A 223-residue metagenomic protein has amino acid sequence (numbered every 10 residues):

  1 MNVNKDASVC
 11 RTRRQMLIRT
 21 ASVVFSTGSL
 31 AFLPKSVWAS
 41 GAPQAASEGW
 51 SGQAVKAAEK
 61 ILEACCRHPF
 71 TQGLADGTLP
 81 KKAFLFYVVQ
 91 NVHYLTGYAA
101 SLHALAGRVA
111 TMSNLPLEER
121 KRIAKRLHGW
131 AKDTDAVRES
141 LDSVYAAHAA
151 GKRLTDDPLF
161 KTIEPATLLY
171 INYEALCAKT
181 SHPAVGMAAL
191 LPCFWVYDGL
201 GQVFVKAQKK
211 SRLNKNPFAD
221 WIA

Functional and structural regions predicted by a protein language model:
M1-Q15, W38: N-terminal secretory signal peptides
V9-C10, A31-G49: C-terminal segment of N-terminal export signals and the immediately downstream linker at the start of the mature
R13-V23: N-terminal export leaders
V24-A31: Bacterial N-terminal signal peptides
P43-T71, T162: Acidic, low-complexity proline/glycine-rich segments
K56-A64, L79-V109, A136, A188-G199: Alpha-helical bundle segments that constitute or directly flank the non-heme di-iron/ferroxidase center
P69-K82, A99-K125, A178-K179: Helix-loop segments that flank and shape redox-cofactor active sites
V89, E118-A223: Active-site-proximal alpha-helical scaffolds that flank and shape metal-associated catalytic sites
